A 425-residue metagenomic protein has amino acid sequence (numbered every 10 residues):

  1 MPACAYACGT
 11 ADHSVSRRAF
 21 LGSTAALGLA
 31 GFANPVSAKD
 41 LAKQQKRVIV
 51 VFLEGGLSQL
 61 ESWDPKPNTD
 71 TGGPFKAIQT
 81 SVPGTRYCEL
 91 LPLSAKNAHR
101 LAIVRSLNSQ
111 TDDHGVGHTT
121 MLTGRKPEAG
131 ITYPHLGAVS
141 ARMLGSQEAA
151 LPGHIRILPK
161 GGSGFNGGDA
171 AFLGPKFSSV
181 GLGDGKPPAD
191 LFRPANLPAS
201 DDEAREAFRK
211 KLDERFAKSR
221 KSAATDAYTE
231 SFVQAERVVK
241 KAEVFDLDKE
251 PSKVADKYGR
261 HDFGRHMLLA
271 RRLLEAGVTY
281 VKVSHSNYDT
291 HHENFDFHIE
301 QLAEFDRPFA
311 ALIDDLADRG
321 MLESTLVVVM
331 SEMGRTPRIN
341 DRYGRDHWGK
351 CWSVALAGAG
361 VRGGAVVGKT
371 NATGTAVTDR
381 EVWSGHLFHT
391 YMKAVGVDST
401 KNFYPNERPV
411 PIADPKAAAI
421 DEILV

Functional and structural regions predicted by a protein language model:
M1-V425: Ligand-binding pockets and gating/stacking loops
